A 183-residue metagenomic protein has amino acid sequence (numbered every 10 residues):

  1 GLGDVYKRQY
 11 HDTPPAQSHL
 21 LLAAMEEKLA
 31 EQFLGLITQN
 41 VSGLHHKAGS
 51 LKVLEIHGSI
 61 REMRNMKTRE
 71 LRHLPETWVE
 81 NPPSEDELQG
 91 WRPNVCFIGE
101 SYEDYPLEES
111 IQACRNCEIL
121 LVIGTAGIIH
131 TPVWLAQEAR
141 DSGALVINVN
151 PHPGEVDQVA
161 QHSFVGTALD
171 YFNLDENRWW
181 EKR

Functional and structural regions predicted by a protein language model:
G1-Y6: Short, small-residue-biased leader/transition segments that mark boundaries at the very start of proteins
Y10-P14, C96-Y102, G124-T125, S142: Short, flexible loop segments at the rims of nucleotide/cofactor-binding pockets, characterized by
H11-E27, E103-A113: A short, well-structured juxtamembrane/interface segment
E26-G35: Short active-site oxyanion
K28, E108-R183: SIR2/sirtuin-family catalytic core signature
L34-L36, V53, V146: Hydrophobic/aromatic residues located in beta-strands of well-ordered beta-sheets within soluble catalytic
Q39, G58, E100, T125 (+1 more regions): Cofactor-binding loop segments of dinucleotide-utilizing enzymes, especially the Rossmann-like FAD- and NAD(P)+-binding
L44-E108: Cys/His-rich short segments
